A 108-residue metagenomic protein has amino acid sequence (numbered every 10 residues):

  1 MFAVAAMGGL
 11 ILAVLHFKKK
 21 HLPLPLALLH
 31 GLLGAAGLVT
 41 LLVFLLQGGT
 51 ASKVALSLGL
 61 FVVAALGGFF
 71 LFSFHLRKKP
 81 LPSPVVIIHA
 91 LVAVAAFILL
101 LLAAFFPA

Functional and structural regions predicted by a protein language model:
M1-A6, S52-A64, A108: Structural signature of hydrophobic alpha-helical transmembrane segments
A3, L12-L41: Membrane-associated alpha-helix detector
V4-A13, L38, V62-F72, F97: Hydrophobic core segments of alpha-helical transmembrane domains in multi-pass integral membrane proteins
G9-P25, G68-L81: C-terminal ends of transmembrane helices
P23-L28, K53-L56, P80-I88: Non-cytosolic membrane-interface motifs at loop->transmembrane helix junctions
G31-L42, I87-L101: Small-residue-rich segments of transmembrane alpha-helices in multi-pass membrane proteins, especially helix faces
V43-T50: Helix-loop junctions on the outward
Q47, I98-A108: Juxtamembrane boundary at the C-terminal end of a transmembrane helix
